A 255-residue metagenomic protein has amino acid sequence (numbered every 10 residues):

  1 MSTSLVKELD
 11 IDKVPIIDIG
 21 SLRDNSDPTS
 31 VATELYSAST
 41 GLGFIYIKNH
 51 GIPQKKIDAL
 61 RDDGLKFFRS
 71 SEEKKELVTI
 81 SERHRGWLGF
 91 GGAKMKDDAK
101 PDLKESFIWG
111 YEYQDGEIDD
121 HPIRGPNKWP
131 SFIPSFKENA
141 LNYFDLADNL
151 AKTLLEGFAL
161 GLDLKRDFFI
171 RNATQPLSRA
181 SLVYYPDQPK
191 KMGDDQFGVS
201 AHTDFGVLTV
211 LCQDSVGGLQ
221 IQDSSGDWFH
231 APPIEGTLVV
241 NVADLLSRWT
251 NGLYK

Functional and structural regions predicted by a protein language model:
M1-K255: Peripheral, non-catalytic segments flanking oxidoreductase cores
